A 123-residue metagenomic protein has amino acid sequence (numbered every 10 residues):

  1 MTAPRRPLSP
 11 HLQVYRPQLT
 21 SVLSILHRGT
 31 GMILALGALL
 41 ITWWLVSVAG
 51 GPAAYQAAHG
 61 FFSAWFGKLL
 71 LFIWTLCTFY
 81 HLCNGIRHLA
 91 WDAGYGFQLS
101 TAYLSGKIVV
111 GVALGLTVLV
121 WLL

Functional and structural regions predicted by a protein language model:
M1-L123: Membrane-embedded alpha-helical bundles that constitute the cytochrome b-like, heme-associated redox core of multi-pass
